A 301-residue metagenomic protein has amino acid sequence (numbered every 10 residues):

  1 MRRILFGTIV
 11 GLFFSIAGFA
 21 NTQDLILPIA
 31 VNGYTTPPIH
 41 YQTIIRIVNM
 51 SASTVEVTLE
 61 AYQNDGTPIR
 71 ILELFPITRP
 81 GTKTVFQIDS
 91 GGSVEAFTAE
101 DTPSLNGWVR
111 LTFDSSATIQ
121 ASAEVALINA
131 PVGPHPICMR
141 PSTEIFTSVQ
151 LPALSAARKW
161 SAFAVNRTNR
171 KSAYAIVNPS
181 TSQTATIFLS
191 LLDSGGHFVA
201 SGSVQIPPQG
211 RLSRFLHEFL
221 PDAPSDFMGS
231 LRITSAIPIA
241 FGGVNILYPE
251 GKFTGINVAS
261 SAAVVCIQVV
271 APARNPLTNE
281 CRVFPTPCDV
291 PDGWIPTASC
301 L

Functional and structural regions predicted by a protein language model:
M1-I4: Positively charged n-region of N-terminal signal peptides that target proteins for export
F6-T8, N21, V265-I267: A short, polar/charged loop/turn motif at coil->beta-strand junctions and beta-hairpin connectors
G7-S15: Bacterial N-terminal signal peptides
G18-V264: Gly/Pro-rich, tryptophan- and cysteine-flecked surface segments typical of secreted/extracellular proteins
V265-L301: Extracellular/cell-surface secretome signature
